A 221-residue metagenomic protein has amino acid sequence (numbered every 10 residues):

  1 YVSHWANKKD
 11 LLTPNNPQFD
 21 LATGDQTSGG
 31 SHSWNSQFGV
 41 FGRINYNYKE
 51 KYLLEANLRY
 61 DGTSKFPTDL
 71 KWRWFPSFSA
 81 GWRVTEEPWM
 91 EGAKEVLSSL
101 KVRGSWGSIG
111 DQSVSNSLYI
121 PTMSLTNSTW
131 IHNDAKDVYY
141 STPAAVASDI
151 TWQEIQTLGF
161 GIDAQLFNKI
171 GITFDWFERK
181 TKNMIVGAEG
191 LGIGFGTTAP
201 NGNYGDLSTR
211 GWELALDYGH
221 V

Functional and structural regions predicted by a protein language model:
Y1-V221: Extracellular/periplasmic, surface-exposed regions of secreted and cell-surface proteins
